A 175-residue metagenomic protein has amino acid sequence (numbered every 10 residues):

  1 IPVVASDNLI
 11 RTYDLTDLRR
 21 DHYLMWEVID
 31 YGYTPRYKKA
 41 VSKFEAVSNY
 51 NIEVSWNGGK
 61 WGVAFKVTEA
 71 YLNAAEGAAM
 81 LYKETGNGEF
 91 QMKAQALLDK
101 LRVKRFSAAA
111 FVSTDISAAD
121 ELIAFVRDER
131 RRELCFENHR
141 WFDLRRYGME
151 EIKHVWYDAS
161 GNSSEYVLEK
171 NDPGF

Functional and structural regions predicted by a protein language model:
I1-T12: His/Glu-based metal-binding/catalytic segments typifying zinc-dependent metallopeptidases
Y13-F175: Acidic/polar-rich alpha-helix caps and helix-coil junctions
